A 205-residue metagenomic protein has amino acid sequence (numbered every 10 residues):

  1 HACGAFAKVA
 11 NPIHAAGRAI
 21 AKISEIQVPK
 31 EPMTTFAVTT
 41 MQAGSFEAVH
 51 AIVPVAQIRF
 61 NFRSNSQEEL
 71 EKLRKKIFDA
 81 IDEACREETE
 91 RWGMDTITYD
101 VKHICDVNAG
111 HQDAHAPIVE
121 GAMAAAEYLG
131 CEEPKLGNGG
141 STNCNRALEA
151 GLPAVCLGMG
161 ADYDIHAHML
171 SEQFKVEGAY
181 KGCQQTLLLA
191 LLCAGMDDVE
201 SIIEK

Functional and structural regions predicted by a protein language model:
A2-A7, P12-K205: Metal-dependent amide/peptide-bond hydrolase catalytic core, centered on the "pita-bread" metallohydrolase fold
